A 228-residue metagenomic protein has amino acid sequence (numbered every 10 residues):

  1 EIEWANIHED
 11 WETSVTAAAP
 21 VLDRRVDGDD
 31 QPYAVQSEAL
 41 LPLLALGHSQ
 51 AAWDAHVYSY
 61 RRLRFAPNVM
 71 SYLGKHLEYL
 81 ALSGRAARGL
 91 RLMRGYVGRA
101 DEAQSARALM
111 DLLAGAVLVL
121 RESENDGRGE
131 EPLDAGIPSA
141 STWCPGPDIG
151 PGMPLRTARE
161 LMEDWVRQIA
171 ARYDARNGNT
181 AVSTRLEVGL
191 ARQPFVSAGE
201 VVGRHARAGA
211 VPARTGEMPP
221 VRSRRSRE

Functional and structural regions predicted by a protein language model:
E1, G28-E38, P67-G74, R107: Generic helix N-cap/helix-start motif at coil->alpha-helix transitions
E3-I7, L41-L46, Y79-L80, V119: Residue-level signature for tetratricopeptide repeat
A5-A19, L44-H56, L90: Helix-turn-helix repeat elements of alpha-solenoid scaffolds
A19-D30, V57-N68, R94-S105: Solenoid-like repeat scaffolds
A34-G47, R64, L73, G84: Alpha-helical adaptor scaffolds
Q36, L73-H76, L80, L113-A116: TPR repeat positional signature
R62-R64, E78-A81: Extended amphipathic alpha-helical scaffold segments
A100-E228: C-terminal non-catalytic interaction modules
